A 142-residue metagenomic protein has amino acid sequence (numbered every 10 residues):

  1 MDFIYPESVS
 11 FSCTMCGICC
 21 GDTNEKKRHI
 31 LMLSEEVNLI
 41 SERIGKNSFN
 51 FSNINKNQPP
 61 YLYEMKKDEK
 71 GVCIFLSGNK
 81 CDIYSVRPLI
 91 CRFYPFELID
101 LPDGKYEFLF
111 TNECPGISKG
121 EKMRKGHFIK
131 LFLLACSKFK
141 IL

Functional and structural regions predicted by a protein language model:
M1-L142: Short loop/turn segments that flank or connect secondary-structure elements
